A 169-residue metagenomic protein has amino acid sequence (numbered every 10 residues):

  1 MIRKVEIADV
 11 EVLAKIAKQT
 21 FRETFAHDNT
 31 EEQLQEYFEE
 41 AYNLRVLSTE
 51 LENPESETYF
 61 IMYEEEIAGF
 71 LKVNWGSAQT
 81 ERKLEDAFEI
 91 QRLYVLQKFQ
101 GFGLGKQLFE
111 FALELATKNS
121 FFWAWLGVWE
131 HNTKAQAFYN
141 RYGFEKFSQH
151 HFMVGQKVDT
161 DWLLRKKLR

Functional and structural regions predicted by a protein language model:
K4-V10, K15-H27, Q35-K98, F109-F111 (+3 more regions): Acetyl-CoA-dependent GNAT
T20-T24, A137, E145: K/E-rich alpha-helical interaction surfaces of small helical-bundle regulatory domains
L84-F88, F122-Q136, N140-Y142, S148-R169: C-terminal "cap" of GNAT-fold acetyltransferases
Y94, F144-E145: Short acidic-aromatic loop segments in the C-terminal HATPase_c
L96-K98, F102, E130-H131: Active-site acidic-Proline motif in GNAT/NAT acetyltransferases
G101-E114, A137-R141: Conserved acetyl-CoA-binding loop-helix of GNAT-fold acetyltransferases
F109, A116-G127: Conserved GNAT acetyl-CoA-binding A-motif
